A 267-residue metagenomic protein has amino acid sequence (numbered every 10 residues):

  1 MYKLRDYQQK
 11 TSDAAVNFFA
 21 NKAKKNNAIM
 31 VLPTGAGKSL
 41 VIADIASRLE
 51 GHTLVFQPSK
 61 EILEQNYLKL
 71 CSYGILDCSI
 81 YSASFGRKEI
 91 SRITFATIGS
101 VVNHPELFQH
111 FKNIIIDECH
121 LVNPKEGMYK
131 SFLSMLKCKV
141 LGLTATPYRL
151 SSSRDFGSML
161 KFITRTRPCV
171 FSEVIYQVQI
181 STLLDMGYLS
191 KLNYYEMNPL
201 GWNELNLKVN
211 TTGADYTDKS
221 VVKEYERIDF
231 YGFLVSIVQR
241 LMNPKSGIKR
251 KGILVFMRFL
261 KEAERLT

Functional and structural regions predicted by a protein language model:
M1-V31: Conserved pre-motif I regulatory segment
A23-I29, G51, K249-G252: Pre-Walker A (Motif I) flank of P-loop NTPase domains
I29, Q57, Y67, G74-G86 (+2 more regions): Conserved RecA-like helicase motor-core motifs
T34-S72, R258-A263: Conserved Walker A/P-loop ATP-binding site and its immediately adjacent core in helicase/helicase-like ATPase domains
L70-E106: Inter-Walker segment of RecA-like/P-loop motor cores
I93-F132: Conserved RecA-like ASCE ATPase "motif II neighborhood" in helicase/translocase motors
L121-L192: Post-DEXD/H (motif II) to motif III coupling segment of the RecA-like Helicase ATP-binding lobe
C169-L254: Conserved interdomain linker/interface between the two RecA-like ATPase lobes of SF2 helicase motors
